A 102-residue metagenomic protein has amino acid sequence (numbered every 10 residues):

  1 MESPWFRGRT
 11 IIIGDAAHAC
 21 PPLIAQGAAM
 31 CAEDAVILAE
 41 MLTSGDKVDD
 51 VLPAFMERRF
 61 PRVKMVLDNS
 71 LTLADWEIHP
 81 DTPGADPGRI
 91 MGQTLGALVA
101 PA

Functional and structural regions predicted by a protein language model:
M1-T72: Conserved mid-domain beta->alpha element of the FAD-binding
D15, V36-A39, H79-D81, I90-Q93: Glycine-rich loops and low-complexity Gly/Arg-rich segments that provide flexible linkers or classic glycine-based
L67-P87: Charged C-terminal helix
R89-A102: C-terminal auxiliary extensions adjacent to catalytic cores
